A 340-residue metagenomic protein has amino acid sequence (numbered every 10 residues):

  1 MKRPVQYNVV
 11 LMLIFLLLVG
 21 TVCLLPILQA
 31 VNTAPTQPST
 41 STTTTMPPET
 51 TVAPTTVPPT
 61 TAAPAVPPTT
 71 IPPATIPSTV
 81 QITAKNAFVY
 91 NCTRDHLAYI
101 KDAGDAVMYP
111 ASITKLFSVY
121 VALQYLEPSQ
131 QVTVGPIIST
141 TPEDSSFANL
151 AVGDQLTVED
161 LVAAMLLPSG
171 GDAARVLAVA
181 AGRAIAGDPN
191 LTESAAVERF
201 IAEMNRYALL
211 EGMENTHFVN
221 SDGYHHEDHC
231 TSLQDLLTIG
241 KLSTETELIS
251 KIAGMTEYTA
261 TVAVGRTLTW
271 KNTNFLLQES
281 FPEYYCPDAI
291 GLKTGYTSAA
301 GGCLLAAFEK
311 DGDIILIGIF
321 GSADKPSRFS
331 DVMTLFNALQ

Functional and structural regions predicted by a protein language model:
K2-L16: N-terminal Sec-pathway targeting helices
Y7, I71-Q234, S243: Active-site-adjacent loops and short helices of periplasmic peptidoglycan-processing enzymes
N8, P35, P72, I76-N86 (+1 more regions): Penicillin-recognizing serine hydrolase domain
L17-L18, V22-C23, T51, T56: Hydrophobic core
C23-P38: Sec-dependent signal peptide cleavage junction
S39-T75: Extracellular mucin-like PTS domains
